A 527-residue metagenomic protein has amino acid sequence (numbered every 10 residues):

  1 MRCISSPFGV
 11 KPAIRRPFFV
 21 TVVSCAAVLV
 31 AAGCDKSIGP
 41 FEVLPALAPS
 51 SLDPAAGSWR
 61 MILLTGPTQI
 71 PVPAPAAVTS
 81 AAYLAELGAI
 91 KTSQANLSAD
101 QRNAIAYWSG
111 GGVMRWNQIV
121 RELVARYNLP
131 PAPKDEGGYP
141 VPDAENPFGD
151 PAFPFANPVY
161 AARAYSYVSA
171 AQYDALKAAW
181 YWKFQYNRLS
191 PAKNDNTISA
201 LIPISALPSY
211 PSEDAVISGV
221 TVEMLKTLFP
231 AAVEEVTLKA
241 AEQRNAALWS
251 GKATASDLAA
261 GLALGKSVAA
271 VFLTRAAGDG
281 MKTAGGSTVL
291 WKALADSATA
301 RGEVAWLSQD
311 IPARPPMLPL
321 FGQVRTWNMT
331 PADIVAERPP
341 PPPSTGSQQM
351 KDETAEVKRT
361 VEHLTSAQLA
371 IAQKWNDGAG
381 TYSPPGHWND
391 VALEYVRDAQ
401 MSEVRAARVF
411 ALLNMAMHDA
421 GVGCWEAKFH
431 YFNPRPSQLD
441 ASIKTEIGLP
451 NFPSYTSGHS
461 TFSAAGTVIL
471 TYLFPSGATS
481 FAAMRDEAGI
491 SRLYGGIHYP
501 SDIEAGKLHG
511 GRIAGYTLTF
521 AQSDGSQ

Functional and structural regions predicted by a protein language model:
M1-R15: N-terminal secretory signal peptides that target proteins for export/translocation
R16-V23: Sec-dependent signal peptide recognition, specifically the positively charged N-region followed immediately by
C25-V28: Processing junctions and N-termini across compartments
V30-G33: C-terminal motif of bacterial Sec signal peptides marking the signal peptidase cleavage site
D35-Q527: Acidic/polar surface patches and capping/hinge elements
